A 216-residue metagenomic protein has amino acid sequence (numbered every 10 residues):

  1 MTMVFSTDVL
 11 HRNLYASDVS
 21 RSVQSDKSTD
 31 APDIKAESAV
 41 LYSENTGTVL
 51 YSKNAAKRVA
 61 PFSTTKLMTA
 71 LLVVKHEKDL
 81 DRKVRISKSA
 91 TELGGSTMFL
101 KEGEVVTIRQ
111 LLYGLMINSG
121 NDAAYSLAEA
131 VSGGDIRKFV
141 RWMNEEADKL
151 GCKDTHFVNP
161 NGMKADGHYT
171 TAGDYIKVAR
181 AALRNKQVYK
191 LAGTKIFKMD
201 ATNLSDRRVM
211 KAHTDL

Functional and structural regions predicted by a protein language model:
V4-T64, L80-R82, R137-V140: Beta-lactamase-like hydrolase cores
L14-S38, S132-L216: Penicillin-recognizing serine hydrolase domain
T48, L67, L71, K75 (+7 more regions): Solvent-exposed, polar/charged alpha-helical surfaces in well-ordered, non-transmembrane soluble domains, broadly
Y51-L72, K83-R85, V106-G114: Short active-site loop at a secondary-structure junction that contains or immediately precedes the catalytic residue(s)
K57, E92-M98, Y125-S126, T155-A165: Surface-exposed aromatic
K75-S89, K186-T194: Short, well-structured active-site flanking segments
R85-T97, F197-A201: Acidic helix-start/capping segments at beta-turn-to-alpha-helix junctions
L93-Y125, R207-L216: Conserved catalytic neighborhood of penicillin-recognizing serine enzymes
